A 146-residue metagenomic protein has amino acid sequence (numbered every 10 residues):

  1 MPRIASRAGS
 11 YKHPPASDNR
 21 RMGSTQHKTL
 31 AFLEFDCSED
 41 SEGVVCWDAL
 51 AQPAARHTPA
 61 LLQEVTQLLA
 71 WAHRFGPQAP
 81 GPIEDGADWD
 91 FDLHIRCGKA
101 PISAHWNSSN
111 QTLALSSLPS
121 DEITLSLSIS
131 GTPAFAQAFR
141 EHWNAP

Functional and structural regions predicted by a protein language model:
M1-I4: Short hydrophobic transmembrane-like helices used for membrane targeting/insertion
S6, H27-L30, E42, T66 (+4 more regions): Alpha-helical structural elements
K12: Conserved small/polar residues in nucleotide/adenosyl-binding loops
P15-Q78, P82: Long, contiguous N-terminal structural blocks used for assembly/anchoring
E64-L68, S108-N110, H142-P146: General N-terminal targeting signals
L68-G131: Amphipathic protein-protein interaction modules
P119, S128-P146: Mixed-charge, glycine-accented linear interaction segment located at domain edges/termini
